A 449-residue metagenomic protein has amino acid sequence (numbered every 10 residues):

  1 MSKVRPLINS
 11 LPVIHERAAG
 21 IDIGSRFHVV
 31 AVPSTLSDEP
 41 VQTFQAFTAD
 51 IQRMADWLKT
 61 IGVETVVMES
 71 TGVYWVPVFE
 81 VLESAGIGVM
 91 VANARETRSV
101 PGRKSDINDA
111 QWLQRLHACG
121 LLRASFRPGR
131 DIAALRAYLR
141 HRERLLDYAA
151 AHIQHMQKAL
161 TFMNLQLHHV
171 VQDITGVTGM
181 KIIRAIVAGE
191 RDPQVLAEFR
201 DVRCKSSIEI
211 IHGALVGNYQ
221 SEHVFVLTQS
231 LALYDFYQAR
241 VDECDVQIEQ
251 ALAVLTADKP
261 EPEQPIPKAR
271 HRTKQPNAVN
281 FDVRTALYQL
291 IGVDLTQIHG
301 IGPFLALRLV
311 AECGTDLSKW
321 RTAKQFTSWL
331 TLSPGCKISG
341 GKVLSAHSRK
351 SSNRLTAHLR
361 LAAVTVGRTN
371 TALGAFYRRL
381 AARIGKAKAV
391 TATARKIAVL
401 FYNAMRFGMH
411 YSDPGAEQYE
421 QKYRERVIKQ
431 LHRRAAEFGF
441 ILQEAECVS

Functional and structural regions predicted by a protein language model:
M1-S449: A detector of single, family-specific signature residues that are central to catalytic or substrate-handling motifs
